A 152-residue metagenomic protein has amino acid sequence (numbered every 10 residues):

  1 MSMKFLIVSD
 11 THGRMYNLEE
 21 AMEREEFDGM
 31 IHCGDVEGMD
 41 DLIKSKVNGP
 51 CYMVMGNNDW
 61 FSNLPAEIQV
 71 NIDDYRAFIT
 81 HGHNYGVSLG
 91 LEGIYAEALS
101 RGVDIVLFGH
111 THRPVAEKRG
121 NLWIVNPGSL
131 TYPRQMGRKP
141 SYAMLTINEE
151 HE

Functional and structural regions predicted by a protein language model:
M1-P50, D59-A66, R138-S141, L145-N148: N-terminal active-site segment of His-dependent metallophosphoesterases
S2, N17, D73, A96 (+2 more regions): Binuclear metal-dependent phosphoesterase catalytic core
I7-S9, G29-G34, Y52-N57, I79-H81 (+2 more regions): Active-site neighborhood of phospho(di)ester-bond hydrolases with catalytic His/Asp-centered motifs
H12-Y16, V36-D41, N58-N63, Y85-L89 (+2 more regions): Active-site environment of divalent metal-dependent phosphoester hydrolases
K44-Y52, E117-T131, M136: Short acidic, glycine/proline-enriched helix-loop-strand junctions
Y52-N57, F61-G102: Helix-adjacent hinge/juxtasegments
Q69-N71, E117, T146: Well-ordered beta-strand positions
H81, Y85-R119, I124, L130 (+1 more regions): Catalytic core of the metallo-beta-lactamase
